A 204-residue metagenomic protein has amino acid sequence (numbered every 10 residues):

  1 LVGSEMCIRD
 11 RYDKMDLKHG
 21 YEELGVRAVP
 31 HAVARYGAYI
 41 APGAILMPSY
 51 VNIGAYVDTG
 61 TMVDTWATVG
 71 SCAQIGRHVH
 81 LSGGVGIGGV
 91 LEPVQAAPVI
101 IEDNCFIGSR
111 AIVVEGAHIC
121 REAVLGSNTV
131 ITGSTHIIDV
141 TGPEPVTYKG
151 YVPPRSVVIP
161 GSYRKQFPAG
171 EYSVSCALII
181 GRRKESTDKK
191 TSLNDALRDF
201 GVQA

Functional and structural regions predicted by a protein language model:
L1-I8: Short, small-residue-biased leader/transition segments that mark boundaries at the very start of proteins
R11, L24, Q95, Y148 (+2 more regions): Glycine-rich, flexible loop/turn motifs
R11-Y12, Y50: Aromatic side chains
D13-H31: Alpha-helix-centered segments that form part of catalytic cores
V26-Q166: Structural signal for interior beta-strand "rungs" in well-ordered beta-sheet cores of soluble enzyme domains
Y151-A204: C-terminal functional extensions of proteins
